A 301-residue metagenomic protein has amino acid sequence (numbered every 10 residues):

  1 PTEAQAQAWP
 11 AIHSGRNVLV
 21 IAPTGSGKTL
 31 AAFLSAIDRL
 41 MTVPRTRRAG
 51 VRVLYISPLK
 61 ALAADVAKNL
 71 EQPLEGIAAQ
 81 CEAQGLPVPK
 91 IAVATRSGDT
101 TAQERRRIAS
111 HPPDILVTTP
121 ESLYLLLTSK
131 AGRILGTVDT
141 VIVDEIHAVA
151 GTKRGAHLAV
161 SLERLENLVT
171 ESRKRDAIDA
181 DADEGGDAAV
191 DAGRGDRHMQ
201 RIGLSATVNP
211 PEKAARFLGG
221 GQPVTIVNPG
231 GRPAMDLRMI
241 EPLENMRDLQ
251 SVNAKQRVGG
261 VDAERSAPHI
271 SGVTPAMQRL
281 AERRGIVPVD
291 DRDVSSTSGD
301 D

Functional and structural regions predicted by a protein language model:
P1-I21: Conserved pre-motif I regulatory segment
P10-S14, L30-R47, E163-R164: Walker A/P-loop NTP-binding motif
D38-D65, V169-R173: Conserved SF1/SF2 helicase motif Ia
L62-A92: Conserved helix-turn-beta segment of the N-terminal RecA-like "Helicase ATP-binding" lobe in SF1/SF2 helicases
V66-A67, L126-A131, H147-A159: Conserved ATPase-coupling elements of RecA-like P-loop NTPase cores
G98-T137: Conserved helix/coil segment N-terminal to the catalytic DExD/H
A148-D181, D191-P229: Post-DEXD/H (motif II) to motif III coupling segment of the RecA-like Helicase ATP-binding lobe
Q200, E212-D301: Conserved interdomain linker/interface between the two RecA-like ATPase lobes of SF2 helicase motors
